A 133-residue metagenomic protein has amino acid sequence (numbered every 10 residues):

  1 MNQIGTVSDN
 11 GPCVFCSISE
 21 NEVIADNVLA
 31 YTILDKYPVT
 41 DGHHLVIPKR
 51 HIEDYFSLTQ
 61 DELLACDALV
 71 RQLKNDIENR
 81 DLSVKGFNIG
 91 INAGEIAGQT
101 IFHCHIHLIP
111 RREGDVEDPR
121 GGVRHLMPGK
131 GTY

Functional and structural regions predicted by a protein language model:
M1-Y133: HIT superfamily nucleotide-processing domains
